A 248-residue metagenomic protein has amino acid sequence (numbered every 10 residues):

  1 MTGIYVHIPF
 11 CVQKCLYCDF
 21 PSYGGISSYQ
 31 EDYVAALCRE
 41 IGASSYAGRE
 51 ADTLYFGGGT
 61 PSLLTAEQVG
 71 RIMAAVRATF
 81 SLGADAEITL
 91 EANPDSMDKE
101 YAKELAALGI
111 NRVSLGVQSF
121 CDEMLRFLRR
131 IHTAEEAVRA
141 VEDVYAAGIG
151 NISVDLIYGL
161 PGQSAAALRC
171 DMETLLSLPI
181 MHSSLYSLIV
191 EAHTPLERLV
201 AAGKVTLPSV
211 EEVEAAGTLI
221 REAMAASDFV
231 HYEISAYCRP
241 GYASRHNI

Functional and structural regions predicted by a protein language model:
M1, S22-S44, R49-I248: C-terminal scaffold of the Radical SAM
M1-I8: Immediate flanking context of iron-sulfur cluster ligation sites
P9-S22: Local cysteine-cluster metal-coordination motifs and their immediate loop/turn environment, predominantly Fe-S cluster
